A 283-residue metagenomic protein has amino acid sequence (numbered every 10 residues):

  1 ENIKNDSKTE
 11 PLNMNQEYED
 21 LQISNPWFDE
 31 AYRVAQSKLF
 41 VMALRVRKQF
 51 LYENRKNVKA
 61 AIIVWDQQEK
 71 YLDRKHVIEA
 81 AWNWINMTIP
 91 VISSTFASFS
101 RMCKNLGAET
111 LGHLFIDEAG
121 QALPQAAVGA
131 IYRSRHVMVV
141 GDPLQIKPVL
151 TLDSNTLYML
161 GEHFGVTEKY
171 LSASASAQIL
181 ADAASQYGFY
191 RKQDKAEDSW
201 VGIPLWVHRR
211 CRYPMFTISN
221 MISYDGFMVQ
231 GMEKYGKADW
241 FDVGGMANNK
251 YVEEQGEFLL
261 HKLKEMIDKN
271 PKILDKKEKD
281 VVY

Functional and structural regions predicted by a protein language model:
E1, R209, E253-E257: Electropositive phosphate-/nucleotide-binding environments in soluble metabolic enzymes
N2-T110: Conserved helicase NTPase catalytic core signature
K8-Y18, D182-K192, K237: Short, compositionally biased low-complexity segments
V41, D194-D198, G236-D242: Surface-exposed beta-strand-to-loop junctions that form interaction patches on eukaryotic regulatory domains
L51-K59, K70, D142, Y158-G161 (+3 more regions): Residue-level signal for secondary-structure boundary elements
K70-I222: ASCE P-loop NTPase helicase motor core
S219-Y283: Conserved helicase/translocase motor-coupling segment
